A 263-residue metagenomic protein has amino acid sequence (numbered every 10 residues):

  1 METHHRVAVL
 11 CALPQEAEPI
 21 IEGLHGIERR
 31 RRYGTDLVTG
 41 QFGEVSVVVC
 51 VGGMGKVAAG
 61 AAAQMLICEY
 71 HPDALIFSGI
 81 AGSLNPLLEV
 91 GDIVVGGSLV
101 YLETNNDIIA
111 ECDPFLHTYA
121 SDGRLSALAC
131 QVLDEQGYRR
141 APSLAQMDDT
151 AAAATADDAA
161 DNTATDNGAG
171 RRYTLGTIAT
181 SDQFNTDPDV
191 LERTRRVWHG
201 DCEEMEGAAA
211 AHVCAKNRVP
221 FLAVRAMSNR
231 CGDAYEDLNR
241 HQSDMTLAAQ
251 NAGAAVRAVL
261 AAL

Functional and structural regions predicted by a protein language model:
E2-Q136: Metabolite-binding pocket within alpha/beta catalytic cores that recognizes anionic/polar moieties
G26-R29, C68, Q131-D134, Y138 (+4 more regions): Generic secondary-structure signature for well-ordered alpha-helical cores
V47-G53, L175-A179, V224: Active-site-proximal beta-strand elements of phosphoester/diester hydrolases
H71, E89, T174, R218-P220: Short loop/turn motifs at secondary-structure junctions
G79, I178, E206: Short, conserved catalytic/metal-binding motifs centered on acidic residues
L84-W198: Mid-sequence, gly/pro-rich, charge-dense loop/helix-turn segments that line enzyme active sites
S181-G232, E236-N239: A C-terminal functional module that forms or caps the active site or interfaces directly with catalytic machinery
F221, A226-L263: Regulatory input/activation interfaces that engage signals or partners
